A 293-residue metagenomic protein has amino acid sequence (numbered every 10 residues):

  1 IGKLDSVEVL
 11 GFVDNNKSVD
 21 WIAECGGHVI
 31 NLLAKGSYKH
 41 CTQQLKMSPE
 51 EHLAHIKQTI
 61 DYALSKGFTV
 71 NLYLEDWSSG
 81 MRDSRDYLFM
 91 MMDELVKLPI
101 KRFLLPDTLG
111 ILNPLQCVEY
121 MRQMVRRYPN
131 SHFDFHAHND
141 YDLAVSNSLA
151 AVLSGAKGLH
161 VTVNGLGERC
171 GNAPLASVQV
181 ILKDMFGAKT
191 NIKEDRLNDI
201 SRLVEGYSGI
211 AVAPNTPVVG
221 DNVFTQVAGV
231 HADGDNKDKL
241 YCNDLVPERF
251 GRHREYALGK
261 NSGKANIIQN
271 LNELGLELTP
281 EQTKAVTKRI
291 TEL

Functional and structural regions predicted by a protein language model:
I1-N16, L258, S262: N-terminal capping/small domains of soluble enzymes
L4, L33, T59-Y62, K66 (+8 more regions): Change "in soluble alpha/beta enzymes" to "in soluble alpha/beta proteins
V9-D14, H132-V145, E168: Glycine-rich beta-to-alpha transition loops that act as phosphate-gripper elements at the mouths of alpha/beta enzyme
N15-S131, L149-A156: Alpha/beta enzyme core
S37-H40, D142, G165-C170: Short gly/pro/ser/thr-enriched loop/turn and capping motifs at secondary-structure boundaries
H136-N164: Small-aliphatic-rich amphipathic alpha-helix that forms the alpha element of a beta-alpha
G167-K193, L197: C-terminal helical cap(s) of enzyme catalytic domains, especially alpha/beta-barrels
G187-L293: A mid-to-C-terminal "edge-of-domain" accessory segment
